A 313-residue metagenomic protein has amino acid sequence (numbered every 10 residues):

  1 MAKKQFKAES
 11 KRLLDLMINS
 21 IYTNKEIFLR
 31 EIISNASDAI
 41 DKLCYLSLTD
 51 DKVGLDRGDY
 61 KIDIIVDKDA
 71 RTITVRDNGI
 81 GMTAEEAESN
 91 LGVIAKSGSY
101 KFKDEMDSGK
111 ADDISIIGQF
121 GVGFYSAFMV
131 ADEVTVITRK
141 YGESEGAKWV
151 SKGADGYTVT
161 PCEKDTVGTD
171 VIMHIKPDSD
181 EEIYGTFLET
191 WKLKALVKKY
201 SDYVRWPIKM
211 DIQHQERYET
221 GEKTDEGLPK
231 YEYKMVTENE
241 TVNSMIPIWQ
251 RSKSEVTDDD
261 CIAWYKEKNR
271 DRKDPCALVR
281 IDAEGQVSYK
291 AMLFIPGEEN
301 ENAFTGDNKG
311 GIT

Functional and structural regions predicted by a protein language model:
M1-F187, A195, Y218: GHKL (Bergerat-fold) ATPase N-terminal catalytic module, capturing the glycine-rich phosphate-binding loop and acidic
I116, I137-D155, K176-T313: GHKL/Bergerat-fold ATPase module in large chromosome/replication-associated machines
